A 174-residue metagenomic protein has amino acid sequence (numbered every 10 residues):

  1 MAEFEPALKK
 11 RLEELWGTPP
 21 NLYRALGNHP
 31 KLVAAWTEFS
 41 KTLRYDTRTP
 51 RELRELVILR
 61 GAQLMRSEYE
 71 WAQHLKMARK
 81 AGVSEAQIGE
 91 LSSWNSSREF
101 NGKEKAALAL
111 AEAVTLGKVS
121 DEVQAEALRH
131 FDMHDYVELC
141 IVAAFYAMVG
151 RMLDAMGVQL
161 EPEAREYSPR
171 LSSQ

Functional and structural regions predicted by a protein language model:
M1-Q174: Hydrophobic alpha-helical segments
